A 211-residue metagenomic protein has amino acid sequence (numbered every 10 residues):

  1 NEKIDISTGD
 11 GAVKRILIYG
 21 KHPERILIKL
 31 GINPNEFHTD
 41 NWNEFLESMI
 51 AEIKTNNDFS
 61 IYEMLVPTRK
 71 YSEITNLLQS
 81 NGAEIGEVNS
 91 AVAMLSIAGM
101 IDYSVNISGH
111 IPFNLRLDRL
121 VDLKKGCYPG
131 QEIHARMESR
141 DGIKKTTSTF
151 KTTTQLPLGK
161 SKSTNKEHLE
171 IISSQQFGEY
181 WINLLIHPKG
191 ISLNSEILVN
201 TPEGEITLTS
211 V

Functional and structural regions predicted by a protein language model:
N1-G99: Acidic, low-complexity central loop/insert segments
M94, V105, H110, L115-V121 (+2 more regions): Glycine-rich, small/acidic residue-mixed loop/short-helix segments
